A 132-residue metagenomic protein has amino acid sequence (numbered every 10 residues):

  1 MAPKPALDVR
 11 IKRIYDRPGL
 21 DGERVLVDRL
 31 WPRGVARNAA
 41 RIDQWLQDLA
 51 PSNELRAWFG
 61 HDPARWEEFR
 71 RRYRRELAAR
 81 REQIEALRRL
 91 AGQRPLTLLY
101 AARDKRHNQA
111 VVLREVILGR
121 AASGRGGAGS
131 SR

Functional and structural regions predicted by a protein language model:
A2-R132: Residues lining hydrophobic/aromatic ligand-binding pockets adjacent to catalytic sites
